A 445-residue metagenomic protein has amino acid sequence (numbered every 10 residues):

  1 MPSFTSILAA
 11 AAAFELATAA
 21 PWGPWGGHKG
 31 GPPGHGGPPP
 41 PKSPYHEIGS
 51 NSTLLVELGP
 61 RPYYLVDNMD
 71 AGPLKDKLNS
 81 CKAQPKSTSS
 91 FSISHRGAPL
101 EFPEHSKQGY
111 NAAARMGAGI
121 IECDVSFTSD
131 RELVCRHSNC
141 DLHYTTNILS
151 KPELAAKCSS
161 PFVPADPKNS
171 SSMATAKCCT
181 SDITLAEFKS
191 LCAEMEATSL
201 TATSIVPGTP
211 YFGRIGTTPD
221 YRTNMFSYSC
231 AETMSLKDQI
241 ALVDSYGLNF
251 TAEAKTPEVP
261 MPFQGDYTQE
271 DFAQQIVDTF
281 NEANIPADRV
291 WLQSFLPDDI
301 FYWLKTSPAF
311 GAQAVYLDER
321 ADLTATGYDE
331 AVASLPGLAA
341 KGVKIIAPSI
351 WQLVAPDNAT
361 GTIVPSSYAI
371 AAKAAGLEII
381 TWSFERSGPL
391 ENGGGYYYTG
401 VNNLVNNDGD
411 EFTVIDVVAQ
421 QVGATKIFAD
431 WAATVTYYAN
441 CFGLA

Functional and structural regions predicted by a protein language model:
M1-A10: Classical eukaryotic N-terminal signal peptides for Sec-dependent ER targeting/secretion, especially the positively
P2, L16-A445: Phosphate-group recognition and catalysis centered on beta-loop-alpha active-site segments
A11-E15: Bacterial N-terminal signal peptides
